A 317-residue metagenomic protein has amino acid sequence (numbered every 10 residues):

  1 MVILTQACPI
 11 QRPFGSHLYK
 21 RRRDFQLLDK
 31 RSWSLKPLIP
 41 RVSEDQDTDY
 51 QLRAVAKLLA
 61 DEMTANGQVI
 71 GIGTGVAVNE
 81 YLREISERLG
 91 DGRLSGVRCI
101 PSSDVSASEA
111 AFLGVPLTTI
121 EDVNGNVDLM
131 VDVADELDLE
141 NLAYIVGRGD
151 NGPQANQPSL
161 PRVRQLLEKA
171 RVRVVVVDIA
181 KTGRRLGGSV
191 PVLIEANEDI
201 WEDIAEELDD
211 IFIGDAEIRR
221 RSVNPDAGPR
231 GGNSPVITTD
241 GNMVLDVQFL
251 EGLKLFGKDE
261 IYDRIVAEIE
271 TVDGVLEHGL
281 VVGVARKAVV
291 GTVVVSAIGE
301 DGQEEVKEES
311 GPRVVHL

Functional and structural regions predicted by a protein language model:
M1-D24: N-terminal chloroplast transit peptides
M1-P9, P37-P40, I70, D178 (+1 more regions): Generic low-polarity alpha-helical segments
Q11, G15, I39-V42, V314: Intrinsically disordered, low-complexity segments enriched in proline/serine/threonine
R22, L27, V42-S43: Intrinsically disordered, low-complexity regulatory regions of eukaryotic regulatory proteins
L38-A134: N-terminal active-site beta-alpha-beta segment that forms phosphate/nucleotide-binding and substrate-recognition loops
S43-A54, V105-L317: Conserved phosphate- and dinucleotide-binding cores of soluble alpha/beta proteins, encompassing both enzyme active
